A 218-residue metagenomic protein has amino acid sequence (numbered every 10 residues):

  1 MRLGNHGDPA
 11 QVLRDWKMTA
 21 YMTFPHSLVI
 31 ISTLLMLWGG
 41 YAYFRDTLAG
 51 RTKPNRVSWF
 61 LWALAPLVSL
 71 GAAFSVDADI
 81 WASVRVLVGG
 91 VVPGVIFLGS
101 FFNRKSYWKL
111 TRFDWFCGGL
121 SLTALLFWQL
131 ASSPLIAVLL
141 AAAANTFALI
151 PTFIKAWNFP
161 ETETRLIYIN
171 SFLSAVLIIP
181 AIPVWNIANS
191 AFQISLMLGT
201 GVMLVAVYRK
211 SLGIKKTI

Functional and structural regions predicted by a protein language model:
M1-A20: N-terminal amphipathic/basic-hydrophobic helices that include classical n-h-c signal peptides and signal-anchor
W16-I218: Alpha-helical membrane-protein topology signature
